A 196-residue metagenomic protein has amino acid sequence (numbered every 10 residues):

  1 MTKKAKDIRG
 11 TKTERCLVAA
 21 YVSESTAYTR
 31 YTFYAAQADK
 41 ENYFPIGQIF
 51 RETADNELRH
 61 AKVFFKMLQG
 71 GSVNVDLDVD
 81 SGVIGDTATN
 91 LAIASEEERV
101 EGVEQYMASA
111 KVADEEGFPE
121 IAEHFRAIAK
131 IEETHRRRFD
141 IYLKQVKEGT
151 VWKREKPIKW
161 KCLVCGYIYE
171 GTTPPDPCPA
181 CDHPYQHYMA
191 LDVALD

Functional and structural regions predicted by a protein language model:
M1-D196: Non-heme di-metal
